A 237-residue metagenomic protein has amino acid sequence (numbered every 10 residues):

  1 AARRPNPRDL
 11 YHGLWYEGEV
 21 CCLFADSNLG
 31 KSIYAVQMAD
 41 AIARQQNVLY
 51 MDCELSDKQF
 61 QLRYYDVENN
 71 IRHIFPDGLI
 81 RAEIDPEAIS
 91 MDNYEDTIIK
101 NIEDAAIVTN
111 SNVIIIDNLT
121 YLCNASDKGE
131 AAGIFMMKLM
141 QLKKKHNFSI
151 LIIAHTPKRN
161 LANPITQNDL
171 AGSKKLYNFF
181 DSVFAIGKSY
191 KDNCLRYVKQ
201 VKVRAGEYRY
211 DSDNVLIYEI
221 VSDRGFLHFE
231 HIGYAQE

Functional and structural regions predicted by a protein language model:
A2-D9, P164-Q167: Short gly/ser/thr-rich secondary-structure transition/capping motifs
P5-N6, L10-H12, Y16, Q46-I134 (+3 more regions): Conserved inter-motif catalytic segment of the P-loop NTP-binding fold
C22-L23, N28, I33, Q45-N47 (+2 more regions): Phosphate-binding/switch region of NTP-binding enzymes
Y34, M38: Hydrophobic positions on the alpha1 helix immediately C-terminal to the Walker A/P-loop
A41-I42: Residues immediately C-terminal to the Walker A/P-loop in P-loop NTPase nucleotide-binding domains, especially ABC
H228-H231: C-terminal regulatory/interaction module of P-loop NTP-utilizing enzymes
